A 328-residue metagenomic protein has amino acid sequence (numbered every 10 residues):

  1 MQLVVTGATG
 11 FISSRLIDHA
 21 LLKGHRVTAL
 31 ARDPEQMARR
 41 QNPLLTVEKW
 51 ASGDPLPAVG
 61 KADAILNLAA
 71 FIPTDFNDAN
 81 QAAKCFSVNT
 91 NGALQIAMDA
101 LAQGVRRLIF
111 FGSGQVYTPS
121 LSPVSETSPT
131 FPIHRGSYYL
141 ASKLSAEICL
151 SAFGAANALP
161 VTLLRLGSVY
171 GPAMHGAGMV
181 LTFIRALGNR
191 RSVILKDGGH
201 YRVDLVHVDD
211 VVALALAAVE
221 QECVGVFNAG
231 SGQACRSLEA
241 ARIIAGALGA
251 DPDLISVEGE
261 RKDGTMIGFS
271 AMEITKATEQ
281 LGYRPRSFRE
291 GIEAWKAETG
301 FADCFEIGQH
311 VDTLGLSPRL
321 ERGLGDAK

Functional and structural regions predicted by a protein language model:
L3-K23: N-terminal Rossmann NAD(P)H-binding glycine-rich loop of SDR-like oxidoreductase domains
W50-V88: NAD(P)H-binding glycine-rich loop region in Rossmannoid oxidoreductase-like domains and their noncatalytic homologs
N77-D78, T130-I133, V161-S168, F183-V206 (+1 more regions): A conserved pocket-lining segment of Rossmann-fold NAD(P)-dependent short-chain dehydrogenase/reductase
N80, K84-G92, I133, S137 (+2 more regions): Glycine-rich NAD(P)-binding loop of the Rossmann-fold in SDR/ketoreductase-type enzymes
L94-Y138: Conserved Rossmann-fold NAD(P)-dependent oxidoreductase catalytic core, especially the SDR/UDP-sugar
Y117-T118, T162-M179: Flexible, glycine-rich beta-alpha linker
G136-T162, G188: Active-site Tyr-X1-5-Lys
R191, K196-G198, V203-K328: C-terminal substrate-binding subdomain of Rossmann-fold SDR/epimerase-dehydratase oxidoreductases
